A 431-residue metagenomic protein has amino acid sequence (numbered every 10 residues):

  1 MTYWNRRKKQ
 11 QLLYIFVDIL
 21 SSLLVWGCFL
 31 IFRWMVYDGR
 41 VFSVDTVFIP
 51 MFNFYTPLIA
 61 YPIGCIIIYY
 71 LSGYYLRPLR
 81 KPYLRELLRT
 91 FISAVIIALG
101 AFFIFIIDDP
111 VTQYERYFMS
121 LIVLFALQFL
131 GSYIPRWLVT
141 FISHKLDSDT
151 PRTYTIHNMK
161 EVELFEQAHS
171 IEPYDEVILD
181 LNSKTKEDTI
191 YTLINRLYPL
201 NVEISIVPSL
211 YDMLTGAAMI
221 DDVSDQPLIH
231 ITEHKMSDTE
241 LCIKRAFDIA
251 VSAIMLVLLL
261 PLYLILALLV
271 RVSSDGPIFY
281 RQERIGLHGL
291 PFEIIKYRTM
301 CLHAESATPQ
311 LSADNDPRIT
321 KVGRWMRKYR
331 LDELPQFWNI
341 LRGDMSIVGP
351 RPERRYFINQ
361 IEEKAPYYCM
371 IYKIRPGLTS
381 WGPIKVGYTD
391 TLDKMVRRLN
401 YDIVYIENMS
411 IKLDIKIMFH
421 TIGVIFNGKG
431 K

Functional and structural regions predicted by a protein language model:
M1-L146, K431: Signature of alpha-helical transmembrane segments in polytopic membrane proteins
M1-S21, V25, R80-P82, P135-L260: N-terminal hydrophobic signal-anchor/signal peptide
T90, A94, S148-L164, P277-M300: Membrane-cytosol interface motif
Y211-D212, A218-I220, F279-T320, T379-R398: Short, glycine-rich, amphipathic interfacial segments at transmembrane boundaries or analogous
E240-A304, N339, I411, K416-K431: A hydrophobic, helix-centered structural microdomain
D314-R375, I417-T421, I425: A short, structured surface patch at a secondary-structure boundary
A365-K431: C-terminal terminal-structure detector
